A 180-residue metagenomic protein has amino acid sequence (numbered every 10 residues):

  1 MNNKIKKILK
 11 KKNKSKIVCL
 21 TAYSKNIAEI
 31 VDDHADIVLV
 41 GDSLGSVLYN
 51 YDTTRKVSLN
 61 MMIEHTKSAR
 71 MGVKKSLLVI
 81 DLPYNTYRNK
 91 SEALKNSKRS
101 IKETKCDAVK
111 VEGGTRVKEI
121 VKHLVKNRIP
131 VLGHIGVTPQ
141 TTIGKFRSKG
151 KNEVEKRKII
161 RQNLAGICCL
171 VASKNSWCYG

Functional and structural regions predicted by a protein language model:
M1-G180: Alpha/beta enzyme core
